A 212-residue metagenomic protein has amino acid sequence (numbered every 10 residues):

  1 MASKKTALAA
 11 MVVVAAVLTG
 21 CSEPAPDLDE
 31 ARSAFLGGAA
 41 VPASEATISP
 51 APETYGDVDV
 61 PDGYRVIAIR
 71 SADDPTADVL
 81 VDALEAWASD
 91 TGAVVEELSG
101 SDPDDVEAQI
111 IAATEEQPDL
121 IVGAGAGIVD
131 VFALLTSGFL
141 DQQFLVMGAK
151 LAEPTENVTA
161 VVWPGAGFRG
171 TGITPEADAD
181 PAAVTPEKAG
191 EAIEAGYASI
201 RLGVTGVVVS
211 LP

Functional and structural regions predicted by a protein language model:
M1-T19: Sec-dependent bacterial lipoprotein signal peptides
C21-A25: Bacterial signal peptide processing site
V41-A83, W87, L98-P103: Extracytoplasmic "Venus flytrap"
D90-G100, V207-V209: Short beta-strand elements in bilobed, periplasmic/extracellular small-molecule ligand-binding domains
D105-Q117: Short, well-structured alpha-helical segments in soluble
P118-A126, L145-M147, V208-S210: Periplasmic-binding protein-like
Q142-A189: Ser/Thr/Gly-rich flexible loops in soluble cytosolic domains mediating phosphotransfer, phosphorylation
I173-P212: An alpha-beta-alpha
